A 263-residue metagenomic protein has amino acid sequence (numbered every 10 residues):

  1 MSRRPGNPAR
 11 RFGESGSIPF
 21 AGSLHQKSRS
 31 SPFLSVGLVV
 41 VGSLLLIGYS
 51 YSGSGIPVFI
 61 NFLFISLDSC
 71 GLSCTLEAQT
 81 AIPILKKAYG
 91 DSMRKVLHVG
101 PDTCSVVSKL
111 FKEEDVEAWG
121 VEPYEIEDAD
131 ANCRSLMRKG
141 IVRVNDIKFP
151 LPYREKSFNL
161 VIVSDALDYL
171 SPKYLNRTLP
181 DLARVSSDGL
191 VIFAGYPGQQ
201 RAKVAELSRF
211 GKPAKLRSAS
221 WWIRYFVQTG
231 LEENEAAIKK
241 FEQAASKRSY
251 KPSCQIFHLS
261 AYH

Functional and structural regions predicted by a protein language model:
R3, A9, G13-K95: Class I SAM-dependent methyltransferase Rossmann-like catalytic core, especially the SAM/SAH-binding loop
D91-P150: Class I SAM-dependent methyltransferase SAM/SAH-binding core
K148-V161: A short acidic, Gly/Pro-enriched loop at the edge of an enzyme's catalytic core that lines a small-molecule cofactor
N159-K173: A short SAM/SAH-binding and catalytic strip from SAM-dependent methyltransferases
A166, L182, G195: Hydrophobic adenine-recognition pocket in adenosine-nucleotide-binding enzymes
S186-Q200: Conserved beta-strand signature within the Rossmann-like core of class I S-adenosyl-L-methionine
E206, G211-A237, Q255: Short alpha-helix
I238-H263: Core SAM-dependent methyltransferase catalytic element
